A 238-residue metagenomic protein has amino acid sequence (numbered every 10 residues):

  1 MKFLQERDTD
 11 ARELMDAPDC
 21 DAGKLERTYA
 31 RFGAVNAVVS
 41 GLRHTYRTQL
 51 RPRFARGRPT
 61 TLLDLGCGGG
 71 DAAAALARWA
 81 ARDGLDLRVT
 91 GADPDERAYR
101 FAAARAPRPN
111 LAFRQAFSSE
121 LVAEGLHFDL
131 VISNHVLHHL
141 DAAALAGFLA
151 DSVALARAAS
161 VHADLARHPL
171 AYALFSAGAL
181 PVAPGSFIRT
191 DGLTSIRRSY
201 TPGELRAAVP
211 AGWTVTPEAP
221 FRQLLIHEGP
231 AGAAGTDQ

Functional and structural regions predicted by a protein language model:
M1-P18: N-terminal auxiliary segments of SAM/dcSAM-dependent transferases
M15, A22-R47, R53: Class I SAM-dependent methyltransferase Rossmann-like catalytic core, especially the SAM/SAH-binding loop
L63, G69-E120: Class I SAM-dependent methyltransferase SAM/SAH-binding core
I132: A conserved beta-strand element that flanks and buttresses the S-adenosyl-L-methionine
L140-D151: A short, conserved alpha-helix within the catalytic core of class I
R157-L165: Conserved beta-strand signature within the Rossmann-like core of class I S-adenosyl-L-methionine
L165-A208: C-terminal alpha-helical "lid/dimerization" subdomain adjacent to the S-adenosyl-L-methionine
R198, P202-A231, Q238: Conserved Class I S-adenosyl-L-methionine
